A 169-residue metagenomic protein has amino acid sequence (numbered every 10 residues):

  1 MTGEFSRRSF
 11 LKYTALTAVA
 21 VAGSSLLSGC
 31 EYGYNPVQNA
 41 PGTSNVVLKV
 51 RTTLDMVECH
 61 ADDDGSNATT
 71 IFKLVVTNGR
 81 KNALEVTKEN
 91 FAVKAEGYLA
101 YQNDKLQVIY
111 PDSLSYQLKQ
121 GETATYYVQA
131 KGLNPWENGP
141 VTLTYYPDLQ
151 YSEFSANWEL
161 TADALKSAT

Functional and structural regions predicted by a protein language model:
M1-V21, S25: N-terminal secretory signal peptides and thylakoid transit peptides that target proteins across membranes
S28-G29: C-terminal motif of bacterial Sec signal peptides marking the signal peptidase cleavage site
Y32: Short, conserved catalytic or interaction motifs in soluble domains
V37-G65: Low-complexity, acidic Ser/Thr/Pro/Gly-rich terminal tails and inter-domain linkers that flank the onset of structured
G65-S66, T77-A124: The feature marks short-to-medium sequence segments in extracytoplasmic or secretory-pathway proteins
S66-F72: Short, solvent-exposed loop/turn segments enriched in Ser/Thr/Gly
K73-T77, Q129: Short edge beta-strand/loop segments characteristic of extracellular beta-sandwich folds
E122-T169: Surface-exposed edge beta-strand/loop patches
